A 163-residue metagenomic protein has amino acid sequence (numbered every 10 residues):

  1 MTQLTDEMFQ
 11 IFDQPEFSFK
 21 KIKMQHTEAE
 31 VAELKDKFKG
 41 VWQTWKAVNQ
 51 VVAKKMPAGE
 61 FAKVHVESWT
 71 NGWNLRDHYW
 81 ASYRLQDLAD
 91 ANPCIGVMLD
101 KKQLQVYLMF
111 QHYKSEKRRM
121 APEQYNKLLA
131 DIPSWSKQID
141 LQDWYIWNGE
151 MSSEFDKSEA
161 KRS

Functional and structural regions predicted by a protein language model:
T2-F12: N-terminal targeting/trafficking signals and adjacent low-complexity tails
Q10-K63: Active-site acidic/histidine clusters and adjacent loop/turn architecture that either coordinate catalytic ions
F12-Q14, G40, V64, S68 (+2 more regions): Alpha-helical structural elements
K35-G40, L99-K102, S163: Short, surface-exposed loop and linker segments with low hydrophobicity and enrichment for Pro/Ser/Thr
V48-W69, P133-S152: Short, charge-rich amphipathic segments
N49, N71-N74, N92, N126 (+1 more regions): Detector for Asparagine
A62-I95, L99: Amphipathic, interaction-prone secondary-structure segments
K102-R162: Compact, glycine/acidic-enriched structural inserts
